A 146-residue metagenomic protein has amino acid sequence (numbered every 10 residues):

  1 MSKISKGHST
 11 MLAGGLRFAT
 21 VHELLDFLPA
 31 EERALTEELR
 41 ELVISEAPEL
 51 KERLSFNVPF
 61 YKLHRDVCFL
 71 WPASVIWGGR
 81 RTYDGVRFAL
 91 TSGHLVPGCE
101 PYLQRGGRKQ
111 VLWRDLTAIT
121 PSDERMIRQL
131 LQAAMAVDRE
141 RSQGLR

Functional and structural regions predicted by a protein language model:
M1-R146: Charge-dense, helix-prone N-terminal extensions
